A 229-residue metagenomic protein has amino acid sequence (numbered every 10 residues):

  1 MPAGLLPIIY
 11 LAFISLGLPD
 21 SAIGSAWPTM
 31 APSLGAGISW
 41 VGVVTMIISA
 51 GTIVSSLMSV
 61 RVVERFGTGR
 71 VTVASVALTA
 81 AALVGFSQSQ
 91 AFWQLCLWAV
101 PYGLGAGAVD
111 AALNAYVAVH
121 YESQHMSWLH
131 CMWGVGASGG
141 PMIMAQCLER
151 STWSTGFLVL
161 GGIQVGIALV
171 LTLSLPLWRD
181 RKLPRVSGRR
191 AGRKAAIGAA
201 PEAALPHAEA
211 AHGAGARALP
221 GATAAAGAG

Functional and structural regions predicted by a protein language model:
L5-M30, A36: Extracytoplasmic
I8-I9, A91-A99: Short hydrophobic/alpha-helical segments at membrane-entry points of transmembrane helices in Major Facilitator
S21, I48-L57, S138: Residue-level signature of mid-helix packing/kink "hotspots" within the transmembrane helices of 12-pass Major
W27, A36-T45, M126: Juxtamembrane helix-start elements in MFS-like secondary transporters
V54-W93: Conserved MFS/SLC helix-loop-helix module at the cytosolic interface between two early adjacent transmembrane helices
Q94, W128-V186: Helix-loop-helix hairpin linking two adjacent transmembrane segments in secondary transporters
W98-G134: Cytoplasmic helix-loop-helix junction between adjacent transmembrane helices in 12-TM secondary transporters
L173-A225: Flexible cytoplasmic inter-helical loops of multi-pass small-molecule transporters
